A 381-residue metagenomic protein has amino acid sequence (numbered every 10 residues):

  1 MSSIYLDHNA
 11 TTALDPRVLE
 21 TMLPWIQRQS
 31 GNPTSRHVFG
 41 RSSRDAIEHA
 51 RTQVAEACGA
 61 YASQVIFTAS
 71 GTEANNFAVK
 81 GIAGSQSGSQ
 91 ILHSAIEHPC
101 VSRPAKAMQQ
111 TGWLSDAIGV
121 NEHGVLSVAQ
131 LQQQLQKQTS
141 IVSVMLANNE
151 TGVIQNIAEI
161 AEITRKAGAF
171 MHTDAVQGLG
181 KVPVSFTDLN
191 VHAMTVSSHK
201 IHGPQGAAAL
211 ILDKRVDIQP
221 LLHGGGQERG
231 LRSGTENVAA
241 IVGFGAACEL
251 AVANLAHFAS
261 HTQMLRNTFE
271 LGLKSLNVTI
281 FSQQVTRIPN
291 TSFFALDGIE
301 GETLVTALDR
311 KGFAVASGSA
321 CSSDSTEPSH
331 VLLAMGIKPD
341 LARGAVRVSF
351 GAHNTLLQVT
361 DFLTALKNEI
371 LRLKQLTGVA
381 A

Functional and structural regions predicted by a protein language model:
M1-A381: Pyridoxal 5′-phosphate
